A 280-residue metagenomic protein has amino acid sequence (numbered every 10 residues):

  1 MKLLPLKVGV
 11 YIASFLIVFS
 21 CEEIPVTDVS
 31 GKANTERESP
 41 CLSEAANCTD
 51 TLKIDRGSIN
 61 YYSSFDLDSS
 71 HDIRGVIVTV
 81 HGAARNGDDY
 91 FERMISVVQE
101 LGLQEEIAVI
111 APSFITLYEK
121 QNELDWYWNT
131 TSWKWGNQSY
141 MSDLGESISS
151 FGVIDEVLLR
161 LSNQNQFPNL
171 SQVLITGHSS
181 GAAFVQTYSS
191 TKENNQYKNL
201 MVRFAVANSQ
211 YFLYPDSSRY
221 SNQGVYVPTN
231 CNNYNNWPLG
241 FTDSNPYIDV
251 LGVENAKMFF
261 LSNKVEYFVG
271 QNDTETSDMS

Functional and structural regions predicted by a protein language model:
M1-V10: Bacterial N-terminal signal peptides that target proteins for export
G9-V18: Bacterial N-terminal signal peptides
C21-V76, A84-E100, Q104-A108, W135-S142 (+7 more regions): A domain-start/cap signature at the N-terminus of enzymes
I77-G82, A111, Y267-F268: Structural cue for short, hydrophobic secondary-structure segments
Q104-E119: Conserved alpha/beta-hydrolase
I115-I148: Cap/lid segment of the alpha/beta-hydrolase catalytic domain
G152-L170: Conserved acidic catalytic loop of the alpha/beta-hydrolase fold
P238-S280: Serine-hydrolase catalytic core
